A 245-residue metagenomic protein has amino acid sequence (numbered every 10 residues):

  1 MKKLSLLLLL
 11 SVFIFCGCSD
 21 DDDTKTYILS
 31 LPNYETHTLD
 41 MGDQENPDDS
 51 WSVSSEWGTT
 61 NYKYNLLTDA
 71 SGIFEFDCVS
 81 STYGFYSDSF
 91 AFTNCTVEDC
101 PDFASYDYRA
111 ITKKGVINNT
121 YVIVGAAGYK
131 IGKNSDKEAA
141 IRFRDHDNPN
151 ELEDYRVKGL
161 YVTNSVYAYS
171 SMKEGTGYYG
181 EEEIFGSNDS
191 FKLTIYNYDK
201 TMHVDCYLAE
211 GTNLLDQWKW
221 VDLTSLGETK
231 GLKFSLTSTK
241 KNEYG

Functional and structural regions predicted by a protein language model:
K2-L9: Sec-dependent signal peptide recognition, specifically the positively charged N-region followed immediately by
I14-G17: C-terminal motif of bacterial Sec signal peptides marking the signal peptidase cleavage site
S19-D21: Bacterial signal peptide processing site
T24-R144, L152: N-terminal targeting leaders for non-cytosolic proteins
L152-G159, E228-T229: Extended extracellular/luminal ectodomain segments enriched in beta-structured repeat modules
Y161-T163: Short edge beta-strand/loop segments characteristic of extracellular beta-sandwich folds
S171-L193: Short coil-to-beta strand junction motifs in C2/discoidin
S190-G245: Terminal, low-complexity interaction segments
